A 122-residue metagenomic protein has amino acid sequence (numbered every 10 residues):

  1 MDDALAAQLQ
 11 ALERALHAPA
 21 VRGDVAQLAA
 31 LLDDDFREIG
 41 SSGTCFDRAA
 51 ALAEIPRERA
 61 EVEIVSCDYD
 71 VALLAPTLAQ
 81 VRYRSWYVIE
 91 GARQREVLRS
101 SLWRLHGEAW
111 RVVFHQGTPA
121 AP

Functional and structural regions predicted by a protein language model:
M1-A30, D35-P122: A beta-strand edge to alpha-helix "cap/lid" segment located at domain peripheries
